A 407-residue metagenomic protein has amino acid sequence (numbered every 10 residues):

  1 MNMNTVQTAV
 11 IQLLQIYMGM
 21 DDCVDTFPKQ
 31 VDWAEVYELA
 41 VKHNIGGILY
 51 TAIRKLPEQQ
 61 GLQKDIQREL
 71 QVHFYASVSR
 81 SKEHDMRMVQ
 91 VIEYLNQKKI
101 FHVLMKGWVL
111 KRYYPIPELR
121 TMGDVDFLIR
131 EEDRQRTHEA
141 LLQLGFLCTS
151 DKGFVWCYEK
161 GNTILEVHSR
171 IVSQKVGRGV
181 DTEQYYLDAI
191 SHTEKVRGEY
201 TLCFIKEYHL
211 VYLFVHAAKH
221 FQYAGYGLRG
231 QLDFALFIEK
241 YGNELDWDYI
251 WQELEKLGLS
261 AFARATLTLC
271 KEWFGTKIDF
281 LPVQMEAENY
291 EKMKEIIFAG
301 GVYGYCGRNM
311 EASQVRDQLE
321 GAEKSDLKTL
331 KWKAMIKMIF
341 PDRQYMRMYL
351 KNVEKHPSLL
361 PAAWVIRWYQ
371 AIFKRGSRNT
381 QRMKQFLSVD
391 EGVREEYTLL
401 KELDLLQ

Functional and structural regions predicted by a protein language model:
M1-G123, I129-Q407: Conserved NTP-donor binding/palm subdomain of two-metal-ion nucleotidyltransferases/polymerases, i.e., the charged
